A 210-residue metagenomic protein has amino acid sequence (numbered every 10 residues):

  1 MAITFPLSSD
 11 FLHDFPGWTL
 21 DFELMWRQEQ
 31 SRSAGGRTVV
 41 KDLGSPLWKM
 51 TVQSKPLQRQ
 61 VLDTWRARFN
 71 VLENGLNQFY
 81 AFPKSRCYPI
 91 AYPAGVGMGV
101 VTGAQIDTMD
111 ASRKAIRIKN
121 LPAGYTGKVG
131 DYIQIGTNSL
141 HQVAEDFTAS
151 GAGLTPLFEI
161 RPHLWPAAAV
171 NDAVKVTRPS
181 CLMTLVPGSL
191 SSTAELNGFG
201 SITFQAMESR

Functional and structural regions predicted by a protein language model:
M1-R210: Extracellular/virion structural assembly segments
